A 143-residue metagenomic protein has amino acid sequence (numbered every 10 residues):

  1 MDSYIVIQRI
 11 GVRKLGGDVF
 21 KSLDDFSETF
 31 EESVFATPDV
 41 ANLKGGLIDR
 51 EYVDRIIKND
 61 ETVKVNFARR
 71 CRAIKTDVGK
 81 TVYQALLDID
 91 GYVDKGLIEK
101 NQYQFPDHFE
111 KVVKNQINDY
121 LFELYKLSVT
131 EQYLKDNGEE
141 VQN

Functional and structural regions predicted by a protein language model:
I5-D88: Aromatic/basic-lined ligand-recognition segments that form π-stacking hydrophobic pockets flanked by Lys/Arg to engage
G79-N143: Long, compositionally biased interface segments
